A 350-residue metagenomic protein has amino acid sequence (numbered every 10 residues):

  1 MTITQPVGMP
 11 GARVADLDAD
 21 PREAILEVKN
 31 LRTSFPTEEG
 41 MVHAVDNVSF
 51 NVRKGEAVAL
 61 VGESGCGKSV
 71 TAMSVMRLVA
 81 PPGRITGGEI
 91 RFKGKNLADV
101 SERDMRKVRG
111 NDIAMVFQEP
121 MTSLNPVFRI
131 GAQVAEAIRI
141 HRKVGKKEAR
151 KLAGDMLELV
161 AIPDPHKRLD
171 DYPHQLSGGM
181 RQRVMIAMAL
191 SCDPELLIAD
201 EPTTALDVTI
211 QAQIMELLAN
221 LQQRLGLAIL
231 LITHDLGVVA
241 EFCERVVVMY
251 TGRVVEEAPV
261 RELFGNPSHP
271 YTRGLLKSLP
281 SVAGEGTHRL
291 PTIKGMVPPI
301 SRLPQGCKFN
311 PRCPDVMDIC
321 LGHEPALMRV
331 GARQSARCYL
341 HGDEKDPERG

Functional and structural regions predicted by a protein language model:
P10-R13, D18-A24, P82, P163-K167 (+1 more regions): Short catalytic/signature loops enriched in Gly
P21-I25, S34-N47, K54, L78-R84 (+4 more regions): A short, flexible loop at the N-terminus of ABC-type nucleotide-binding domains that lies
E63, R77, R103-R106, I198-P202 (+1 more regions): P-loop NTP-binding/switch modules centered on Walker-like glycine-rich loops
I85-N96: Conserved ABC transporter NBD signature motif
K95-N96, E148-K167, L276-K277: Conserved ABC ATPase "signature" region
D171-L176, M180: Conserved ABC ATPase signature
S191-E195: A short, proline-enriched helix->beta-strand linker immediately N-terminal to the Walker B motif in ABC-type P-loop
